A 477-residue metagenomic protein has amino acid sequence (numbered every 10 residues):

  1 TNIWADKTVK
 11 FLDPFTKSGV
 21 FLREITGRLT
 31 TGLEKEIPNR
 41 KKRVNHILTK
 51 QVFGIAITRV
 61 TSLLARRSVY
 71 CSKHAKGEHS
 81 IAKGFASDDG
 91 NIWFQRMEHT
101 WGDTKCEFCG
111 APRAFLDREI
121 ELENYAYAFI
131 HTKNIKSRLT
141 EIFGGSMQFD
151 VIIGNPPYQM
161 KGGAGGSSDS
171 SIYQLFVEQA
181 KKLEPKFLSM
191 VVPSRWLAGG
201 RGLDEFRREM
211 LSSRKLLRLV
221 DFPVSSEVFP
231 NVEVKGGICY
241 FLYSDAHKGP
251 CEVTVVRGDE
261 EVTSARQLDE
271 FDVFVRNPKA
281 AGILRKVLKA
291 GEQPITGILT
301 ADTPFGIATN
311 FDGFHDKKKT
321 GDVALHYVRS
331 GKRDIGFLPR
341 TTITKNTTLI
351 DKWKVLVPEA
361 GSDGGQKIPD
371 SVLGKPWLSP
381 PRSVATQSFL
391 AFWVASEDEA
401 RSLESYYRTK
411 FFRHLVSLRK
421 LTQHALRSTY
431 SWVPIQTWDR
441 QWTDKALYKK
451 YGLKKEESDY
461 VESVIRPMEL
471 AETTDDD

Functional and structural regions predicted by a protein language model:
T1-R218, V224-V228, G237, F241 (+1 more regions): SAM-dependent methyltransferase catalytic region
I37, G77, L415-R419, K455 (+2 more regions): Residue-level signal for secondary-structure boundary elements
A65, L403, D459-E462: A structural signal for short hydrophobic/aromatic patches embedded in well-ordered alpha helices
V69, Y407, E462-I465: A general structural motif at alpha-helix termini
C71-S72, K410, P467-A471: A short structural micro-motif
F143, M147, S225-K455: C-terminal substrate-recognition regions of SAM-dependent nucleic acid methyltransferases
R208-E209, S431-W432, T474-D477: Short alpha-helix boundary/capping motifs
R440-D477: Amphipathic alpha-helical coiled-coil/heptad-repeat segments
